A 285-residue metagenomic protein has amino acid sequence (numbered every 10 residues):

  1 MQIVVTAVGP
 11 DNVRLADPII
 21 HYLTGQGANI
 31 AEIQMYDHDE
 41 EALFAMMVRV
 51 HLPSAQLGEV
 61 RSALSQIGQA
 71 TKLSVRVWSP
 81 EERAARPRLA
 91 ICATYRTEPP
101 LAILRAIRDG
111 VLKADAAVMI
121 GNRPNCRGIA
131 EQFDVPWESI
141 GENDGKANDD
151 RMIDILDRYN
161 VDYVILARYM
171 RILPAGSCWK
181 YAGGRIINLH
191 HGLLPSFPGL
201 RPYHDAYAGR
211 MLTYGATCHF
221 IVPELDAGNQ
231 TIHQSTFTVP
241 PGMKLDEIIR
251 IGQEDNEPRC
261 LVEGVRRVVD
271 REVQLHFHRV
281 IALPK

Functional and structural regions predicted by a protein language model:
M1-P87: A conserved regulatory-domain signal marking ACT and ACT-like small-molecule sensing domains and adjacent regulatory
V8-P10, L89-E98: Short, glycine-rich nucleotide/cofactor-binding loops
I30, V75, P136-E138, Y163 (+2 more regions): Hydrophobic beta-strand scaffold residues
R86-L89, R185: Residues that mark the start of a beta-strand
E98-R108: Histidine-anchored nucleotide/phosphate-binding helix
A114-N125: Short internal beta-strands
R123, D144, N148-D150, Y159-P284: Donor/substrate-binding cores of folate-linked one-carbon enzymes
E138-D144: Short acidic-hydrophobic, aromatic-tinged amphipathic segments that line or gate anion-handling sites
